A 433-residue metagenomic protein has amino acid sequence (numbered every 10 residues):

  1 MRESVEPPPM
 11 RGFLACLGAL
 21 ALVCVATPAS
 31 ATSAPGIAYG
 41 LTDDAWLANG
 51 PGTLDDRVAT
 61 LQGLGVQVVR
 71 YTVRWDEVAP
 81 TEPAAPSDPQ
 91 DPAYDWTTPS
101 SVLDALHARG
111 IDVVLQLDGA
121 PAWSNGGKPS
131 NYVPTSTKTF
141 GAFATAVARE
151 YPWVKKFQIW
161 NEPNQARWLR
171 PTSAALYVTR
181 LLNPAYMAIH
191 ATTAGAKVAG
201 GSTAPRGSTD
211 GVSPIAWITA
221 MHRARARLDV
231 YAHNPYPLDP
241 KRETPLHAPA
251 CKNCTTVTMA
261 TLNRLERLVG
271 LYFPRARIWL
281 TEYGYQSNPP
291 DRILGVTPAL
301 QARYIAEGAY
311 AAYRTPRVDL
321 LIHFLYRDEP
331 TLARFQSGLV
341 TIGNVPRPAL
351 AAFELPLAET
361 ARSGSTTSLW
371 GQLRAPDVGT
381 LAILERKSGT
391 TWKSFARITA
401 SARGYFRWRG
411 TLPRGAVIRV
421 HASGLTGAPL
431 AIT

Functional and structural regions predicted by a protein language model:
E6-A31: Secretory targeting and sorting signals
A31-V68, T72-R74: Boundary/entry segment of secreted carbohydrate-active catalytic domains
L41, V69, L106, V147 (+10 more regions): Conserved, mostly hydrophobic/aromatic
P51-L54, S136-T137, G141, S173-A299: Noncatalytic carbohydrate-binding groove/subsite architecture in carbohydrate-active enzymes
L64-S208, Y236-L238: Substrate-binding cleft and catalytic face of glycoside hydrolase catalytic domains, especially the flexible beta-alpha
A85, P163, S287-A382, K393-R397 (+1 more regions): Aromatic-rich peripheral "rim/lid" segments of glycoside hydrolase catalytic domains that contact and position glycan
I383-S388: Conserved aromatic beta-strand anchor motif in extracellular beta-sandwich/beta-rich domains
G404-W408: Short strand-edge motifs at loop-to-beta-strand transitions and within beta-strands of extracellular beta-rich domains
